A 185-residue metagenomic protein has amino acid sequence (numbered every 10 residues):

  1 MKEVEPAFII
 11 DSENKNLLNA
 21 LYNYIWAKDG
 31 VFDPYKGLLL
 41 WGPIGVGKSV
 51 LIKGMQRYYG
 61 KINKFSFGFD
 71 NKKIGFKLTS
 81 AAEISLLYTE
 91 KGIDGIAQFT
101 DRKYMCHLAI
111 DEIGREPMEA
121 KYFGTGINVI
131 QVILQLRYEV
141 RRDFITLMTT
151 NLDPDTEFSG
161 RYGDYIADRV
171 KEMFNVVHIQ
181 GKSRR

Functional and structural regions predicted by a protein language model:
M1-P34, N175-G181, R185: A short, basic N-terminal segment
L40: Hydrophobic anchor at the beta1->P-loop junction of P-loop NTPases
P43: P-loop (Walker A) phosphate-binding loop of NTP-binding proteins
G47-K48: Conserved glycine(s) of the Walker
L51, M55: Hydrophobic positions on the alpha1 helix immediately C-terminal to the Walker A/P-loop
Q56, G60-M105, K121-T125: Short glycine-rich substrate-engagement loop in P-loop NTPases that contacts/grips substrate
D111-I113: Walker B catalytic acidic pair
R115-R185: Replace "adjacent to P-loop NTPase cores in ATP/GTP-dependent enzymes" with "adjacent to NTP-binding cores
